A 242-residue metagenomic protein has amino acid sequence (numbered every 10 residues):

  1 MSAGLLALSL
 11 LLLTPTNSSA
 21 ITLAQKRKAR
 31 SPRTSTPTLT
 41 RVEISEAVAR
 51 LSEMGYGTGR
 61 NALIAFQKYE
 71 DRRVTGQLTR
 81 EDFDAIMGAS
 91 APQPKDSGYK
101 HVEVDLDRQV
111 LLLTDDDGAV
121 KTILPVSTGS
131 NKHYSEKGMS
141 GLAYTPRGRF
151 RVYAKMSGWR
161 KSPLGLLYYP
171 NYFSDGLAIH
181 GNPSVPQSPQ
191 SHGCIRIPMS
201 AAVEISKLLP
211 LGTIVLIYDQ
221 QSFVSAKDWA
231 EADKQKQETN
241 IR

Functional and structural regions predicted by a protein language model:
S2-L13: Bacterial N-terminal signal peptides
A20-Q25, A29-T34, K95-S97, L142-R147 (+1 more regions): Exported/periplasmic cell-wall-interacting domains
S35-T75: A short amphipathic alpha-helical interaction element
I44, V48, R60-L63, F83 (+5 more regions): Extracytoplasmic/secreted envelope proteins and their assembly/folding machinery, especially bacterial periplasmic
L51-G55, Q67-V74, S90, D115 (+5 more regions): Sec/Tat-exported extracytoplasmic proteins
A65-G98: Extracellular LysM carbohydrate-binding repeats and other cell-envelope/extracellular binding modules
D82, R108, D115-D117, S127-S130 (+3 more regions): A mature extracytoplasmic/lumenal domain signature
M87-Y134: A structural motif detector for short, solvent-exposed N-terminal "entry" segments of globular domains
